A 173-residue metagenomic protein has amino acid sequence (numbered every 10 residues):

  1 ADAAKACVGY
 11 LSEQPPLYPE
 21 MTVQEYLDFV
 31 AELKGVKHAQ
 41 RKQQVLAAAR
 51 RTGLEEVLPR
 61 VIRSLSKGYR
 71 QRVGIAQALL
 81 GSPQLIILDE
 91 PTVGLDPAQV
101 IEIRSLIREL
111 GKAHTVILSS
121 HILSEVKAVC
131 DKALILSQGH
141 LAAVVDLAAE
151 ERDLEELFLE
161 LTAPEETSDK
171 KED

Functional and structural regions predicted by a protein language model:
D28, E32, A39-V57: Conserved ABC ATPase "signature" region
V61-G68: Conserved ABC ATPase signature
I75: Hydrophobic anchor residue at the start of the ABC signature
L80-Q84: A short, proline-enriched helix->beta-strand linker immediately N-terminal to the Walker B motif in ABC-type P-loop
I86-E90, L95: Catalytic Walker B motif of ABC-type/P-loop ATPase nucleotide-binding domains
V100-K112: Helical segment within the ABC ATPase nucleotide-binding domain
